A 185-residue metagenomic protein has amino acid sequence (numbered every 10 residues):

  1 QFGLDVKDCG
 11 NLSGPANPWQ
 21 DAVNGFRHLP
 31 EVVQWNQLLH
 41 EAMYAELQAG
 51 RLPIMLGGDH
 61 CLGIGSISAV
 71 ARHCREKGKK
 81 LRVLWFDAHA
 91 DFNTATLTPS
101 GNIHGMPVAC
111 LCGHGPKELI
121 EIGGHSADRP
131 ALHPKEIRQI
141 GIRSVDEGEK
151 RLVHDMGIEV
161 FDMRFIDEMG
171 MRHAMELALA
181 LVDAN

Functional and structural regions predicted by a protein language model:
Q1-N185: Conserved alpha-helical scaffold segments that buttress catalytic/binding sites
